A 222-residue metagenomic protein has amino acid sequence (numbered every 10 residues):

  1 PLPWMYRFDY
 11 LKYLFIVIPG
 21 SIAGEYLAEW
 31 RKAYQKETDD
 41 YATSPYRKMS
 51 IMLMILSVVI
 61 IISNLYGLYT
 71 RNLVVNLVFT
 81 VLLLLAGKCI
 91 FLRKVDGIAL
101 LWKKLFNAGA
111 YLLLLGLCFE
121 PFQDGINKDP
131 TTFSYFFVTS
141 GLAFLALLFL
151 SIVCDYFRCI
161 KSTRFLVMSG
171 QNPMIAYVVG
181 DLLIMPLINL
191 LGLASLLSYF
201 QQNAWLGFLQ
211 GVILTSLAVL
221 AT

Functional and structural regions predicted by a protein language model:
P1-T222: Alpha-helical transmembrane segments and their immediate juxtamembrane cytosolic regions
